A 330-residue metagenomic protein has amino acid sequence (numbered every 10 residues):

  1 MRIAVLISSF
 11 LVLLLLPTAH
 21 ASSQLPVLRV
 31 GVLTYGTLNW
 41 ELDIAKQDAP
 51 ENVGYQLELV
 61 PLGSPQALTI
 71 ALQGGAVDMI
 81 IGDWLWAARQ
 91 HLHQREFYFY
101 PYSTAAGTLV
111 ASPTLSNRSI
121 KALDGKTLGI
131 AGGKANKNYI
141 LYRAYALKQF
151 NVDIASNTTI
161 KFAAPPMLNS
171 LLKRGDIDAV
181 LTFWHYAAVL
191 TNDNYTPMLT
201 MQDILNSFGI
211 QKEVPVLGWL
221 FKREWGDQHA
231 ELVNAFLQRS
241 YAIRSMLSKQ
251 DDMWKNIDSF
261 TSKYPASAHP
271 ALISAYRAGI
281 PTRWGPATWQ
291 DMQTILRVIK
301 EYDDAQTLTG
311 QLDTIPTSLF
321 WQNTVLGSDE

Functional and structural regions predicted by a protein language model:
M1-A4: Positively charged n-region of N-terminal signal peptides that target proteins for export
I7-L15: Bacterial N-terminal signal peptides
P17-A21: Sec/Tat signal peptide C-region and signal peptidase I cleavage site
Q24-D153, N157-K161, D178-W184, M198: Short, glycine-/small- and polar/acidic-enriched structural segments that line small-molecule recognition paths
W84-L85, K161, P166-F260: Pocket-lining segment of extracytoplasmic ligand-binding domains
S103-L109, L115, Y195-T196, P215-W219 (+2 more regions): Small-molecule pocket liners
G226-A305: Secondary-structure end/capping motifs
L296-E330: Conserved C-terminal helix/tail region of periplasmic/extracytoplasmic solute-binding proteins
